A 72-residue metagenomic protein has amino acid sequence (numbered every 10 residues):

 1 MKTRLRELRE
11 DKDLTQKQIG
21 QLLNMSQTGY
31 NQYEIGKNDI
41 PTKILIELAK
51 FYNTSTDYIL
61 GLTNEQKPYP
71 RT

Functional and structural regions predicted by a protein language model:
M1-D11: A short, Lys/Arg-rich alpha-helix, primarily the initiator
R6, K17, I46: Residues within the helices of the helix-turn-helix
R9, G20, A49: The alpha-helix within a helix-turn-helix
D11, L60-T72: Short, charged recognition helix plus adjacent turn of helix-turn-helix-like nucleic-acid-binding domains
D13-N31: Short alpha-helical DNA-recognition segment
N24, K43-Y58: DNA major-groove recognition helix of helix-turn-helix/homeodomain DNA-binding modules
K37-E47, P68: Short, basic-rich loop-to-helix N-cap that marks the start of a DNA-contacting helix
